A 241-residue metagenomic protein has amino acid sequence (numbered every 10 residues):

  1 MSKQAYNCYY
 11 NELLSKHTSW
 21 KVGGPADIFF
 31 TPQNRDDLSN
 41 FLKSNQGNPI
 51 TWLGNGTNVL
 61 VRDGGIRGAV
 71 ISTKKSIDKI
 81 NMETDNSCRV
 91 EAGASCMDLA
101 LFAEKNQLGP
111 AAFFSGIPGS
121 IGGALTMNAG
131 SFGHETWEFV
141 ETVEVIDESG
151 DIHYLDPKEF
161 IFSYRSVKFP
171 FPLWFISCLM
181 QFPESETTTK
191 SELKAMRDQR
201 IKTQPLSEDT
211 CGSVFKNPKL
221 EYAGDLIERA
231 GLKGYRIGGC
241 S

Functional and structural regions predicted by a protein language model:
M1-I121: Anion-binding (especially nucleotide phosphate/pyrophosphate-binding) glycine-rich loop and adjoining beta-alpha core
Y10, K16, V22, V59 (+1 more regions): Phosphate/pyrophosphate- and phosphate-bearing ligand-binding catalytic cores of soluble enzymes
G23, F30-R35, L60-D78, T126-D156 (+1 more regions): Structural signature of FAD isoalloxazine-binding scaffolds in flavoprotein oxidoreductases
Q33-D36, A94, D98, H134 (+4 more regions): Conserved active-site and cofactor/substrate-binding residues in soluble primary-metabolism enzymes
M97, M127-A129, K158-F162: Short acidic (Asp/Glu) patches
A103, I121, L125-A129, E144-D147 (+2 more regions): Short, well-ordered alpha-helical segments in soluble proteins
P110-E141, T210: A gly/ser-rich beta-alpha-beta helix-loop segment of oxidoreductase catalytic cores
